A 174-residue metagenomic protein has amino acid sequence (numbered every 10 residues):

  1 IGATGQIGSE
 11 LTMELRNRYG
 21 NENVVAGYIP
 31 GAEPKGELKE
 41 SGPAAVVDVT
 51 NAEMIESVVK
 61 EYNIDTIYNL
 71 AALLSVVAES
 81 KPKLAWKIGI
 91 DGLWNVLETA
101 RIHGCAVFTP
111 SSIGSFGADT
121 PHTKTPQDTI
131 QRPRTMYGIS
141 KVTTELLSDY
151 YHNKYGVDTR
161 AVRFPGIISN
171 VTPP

Functional and structural regions predicted by a protein language model:
I1, G27, I67-L73, V107-I113 (+1 more regions): SDR active-site strand-loop-helix element
I1-G20: N-terminal Rossmann NAD(P)H-binding glycine-rich loop of SDR-like oxidoreductase domains
Y19-P34: Conserved glycine-rich Rossmann-like NAD(P)H-binding loop of the short-chain dehydrogenase/reductase
K39-N51: Rossmann-fold cofactor-recognition segment
V49-I88, T99: NAD(P)H-binding glycine-rich loop region in Rossmannoid oxidoreductase-like domains and their noncatalytic homologs
N69, W94-M136: Conserved Rossmann-fold NAD(P)-dependent oxidoreductase catalytic core, especially the SDR/UDP-sugar
M136, S140-T143: Active-site helix of classical SDR
L146-N170: Conserved beta-loop-beta element that borders a ligand/cofactor-binding pocket
